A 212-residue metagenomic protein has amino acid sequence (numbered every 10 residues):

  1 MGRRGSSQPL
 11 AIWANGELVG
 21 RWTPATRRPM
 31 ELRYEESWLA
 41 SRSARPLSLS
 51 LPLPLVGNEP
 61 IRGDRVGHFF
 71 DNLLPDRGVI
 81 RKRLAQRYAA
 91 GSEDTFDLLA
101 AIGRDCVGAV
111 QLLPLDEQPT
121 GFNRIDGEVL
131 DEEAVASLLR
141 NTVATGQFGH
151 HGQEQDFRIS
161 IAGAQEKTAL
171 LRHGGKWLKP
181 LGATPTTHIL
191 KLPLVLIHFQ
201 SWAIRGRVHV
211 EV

Functional and structural regions predicted by a protein language model:
M1-V212: Phosphate/dinucleotide-binding and metal-coordinating scaffold of catalytic cores in nucleotide-dependent enzymes
